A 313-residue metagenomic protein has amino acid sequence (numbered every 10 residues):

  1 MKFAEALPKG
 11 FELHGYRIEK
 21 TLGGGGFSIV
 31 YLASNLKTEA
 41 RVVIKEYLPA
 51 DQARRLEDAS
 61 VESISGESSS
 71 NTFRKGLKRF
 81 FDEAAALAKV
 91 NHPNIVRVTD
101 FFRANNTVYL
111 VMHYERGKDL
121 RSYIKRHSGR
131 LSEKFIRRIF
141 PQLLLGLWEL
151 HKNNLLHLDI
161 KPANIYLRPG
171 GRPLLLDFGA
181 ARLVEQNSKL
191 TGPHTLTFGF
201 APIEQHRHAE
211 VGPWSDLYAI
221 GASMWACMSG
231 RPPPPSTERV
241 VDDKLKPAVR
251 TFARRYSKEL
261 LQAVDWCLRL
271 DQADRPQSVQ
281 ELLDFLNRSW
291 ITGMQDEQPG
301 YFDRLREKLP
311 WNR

Functional and structural regions predicted by a protein language model:
R54-K89: AlphaC helix of the eukaryotic protein kinase fold
F101: Activation-segment/catalytic-loop signature of the eukaryotic protein kinase fold
N105-D119, Y123: Conserved short submotifs of the Hanks-type protein kinase catalytic core that shape the nucleotide-binding pocket
I139-F140: Activation segment signature within eukaryotic-like protein kinase domains
L143-L155: Protein kinase catalytic-loop region centered on the HRD/HxD motif
L190-E204: Conserved activation segment of eukaryotic-like protein kinases, specifically the C-terminal portion of the activation
E204-W214: Conserved end of the kinase activation segment
